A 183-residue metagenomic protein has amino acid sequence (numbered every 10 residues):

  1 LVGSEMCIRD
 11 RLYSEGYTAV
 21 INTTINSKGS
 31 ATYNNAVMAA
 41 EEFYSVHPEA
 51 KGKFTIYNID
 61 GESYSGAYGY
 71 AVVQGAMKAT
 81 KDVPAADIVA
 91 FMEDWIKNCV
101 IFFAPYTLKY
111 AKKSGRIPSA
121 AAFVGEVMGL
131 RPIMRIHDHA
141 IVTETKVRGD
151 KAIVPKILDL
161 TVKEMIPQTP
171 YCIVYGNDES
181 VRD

Functional and structural regions predicted by a protein language model:
L1-I8: Short, small-residue-biased leader/transition segments that mark boundaries at the very start of proteins
R9-E15: Short, well-structured alpha-helical segments in soluble
A19-I21: Structural motif
T23-S27: Active-site microenvironments of hydrolase-like enzyme catalytic domains
K28-T32, A36-E41, S45, K51-Y57 (+1 more regions): Mixed-charge interfacial surface used for oligomerization/domain docking and macromolecular partner engagement
